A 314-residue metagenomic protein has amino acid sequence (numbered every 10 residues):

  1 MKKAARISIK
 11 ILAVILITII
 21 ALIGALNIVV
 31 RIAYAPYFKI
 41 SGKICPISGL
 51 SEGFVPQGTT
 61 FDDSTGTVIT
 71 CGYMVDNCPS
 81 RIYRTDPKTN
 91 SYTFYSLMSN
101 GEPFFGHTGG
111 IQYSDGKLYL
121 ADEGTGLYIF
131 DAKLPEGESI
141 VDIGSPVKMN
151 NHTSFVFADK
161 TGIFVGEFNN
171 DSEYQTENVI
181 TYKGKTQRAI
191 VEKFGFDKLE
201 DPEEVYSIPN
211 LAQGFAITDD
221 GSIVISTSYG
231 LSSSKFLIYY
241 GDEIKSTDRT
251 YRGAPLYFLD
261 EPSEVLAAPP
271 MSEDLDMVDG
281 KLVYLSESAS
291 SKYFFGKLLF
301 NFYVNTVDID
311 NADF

Functional and structural regions predicted by a protein language model:
I40-S51, Y92-G101, S139-V147, E200-Y206 (+1 more regions): A short beta-strand motif characteristic of beta-propeller blades
P46-S80: Beta-strand-rich domains and repeat architectures in extracellular enzymes and scaffolds, especially beta-propellers
G53-T60, P103-G110, K148-K160, P209-I217 (+1 more regions): Repeated scaffold domains used in trafficking and secretory/extracellular systems, primarily beta-propellers
S64-G66, D115-G116, K160-G162, D220-S222 (+1 more regions): Short coil/turn segments that connect the beta-strands within blades of beta-propeller domains
N77-Y83, T125-A132, D171-K193, L231-E243 (+1 more regions): Structural motif
N90-G116: Blade-loop segments of beta-propeller domains
V205-G253: Loop/turn-rich, solvent-exposed surfaces of beta-rich toroidal or solenoidal domains
T247-V278: Conserved blade-ending motifs and adjacent loop-strand segments that build the rim/top face of beta-propeller domains
